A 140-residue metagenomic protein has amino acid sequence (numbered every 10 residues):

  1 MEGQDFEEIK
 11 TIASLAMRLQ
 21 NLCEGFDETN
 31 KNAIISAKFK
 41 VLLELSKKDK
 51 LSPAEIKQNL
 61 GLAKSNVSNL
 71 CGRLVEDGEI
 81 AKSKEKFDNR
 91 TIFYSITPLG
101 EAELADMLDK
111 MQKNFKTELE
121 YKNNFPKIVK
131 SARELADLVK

Functional and structural regions predicted by a protein language model:
M1-N32: N-terminal leader segment of winged-helix/HTH proteins
I9, A13-A16, L42, T97 (+1 more regions): Generic structural concept
A16, Q20-C23, L104, A132 (+1 more regions): A structural signal for well-ordered alpha-helices, especially hydrophobic packing surfaces of coiled-coils
N21-A63: N-terminal helix-turn-helix DNA-binding core of bacterial DNA-binding proteins
E24-K31, E85, K116-L119, K140: Short, flexible helix-adjacent loops and helix caps
L70: Residues in the recognition helix of alpha-helical DNA-binding motifs
R73-K130: Charged, amphipathic alpha-helical coiled-coil/dimerization segments
